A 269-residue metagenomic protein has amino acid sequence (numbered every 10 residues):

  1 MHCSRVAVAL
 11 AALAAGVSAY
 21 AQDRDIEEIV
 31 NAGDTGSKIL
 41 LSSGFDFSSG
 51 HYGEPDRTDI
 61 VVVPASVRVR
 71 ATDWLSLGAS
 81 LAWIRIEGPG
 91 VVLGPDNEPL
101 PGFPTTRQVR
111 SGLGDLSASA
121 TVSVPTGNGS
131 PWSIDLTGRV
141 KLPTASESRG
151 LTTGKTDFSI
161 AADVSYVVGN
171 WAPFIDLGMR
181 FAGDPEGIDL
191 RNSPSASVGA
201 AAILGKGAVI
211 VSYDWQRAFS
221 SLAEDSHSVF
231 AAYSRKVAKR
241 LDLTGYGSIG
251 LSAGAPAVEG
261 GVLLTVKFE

Functional and structural regions predicted by a protein language model:
M1-G33: Cleavable N-terminal export/targeting peptides
A21-G169, P173-D184, S193-A232, R240-Y246 (+1 more regions): Transmembrane beta-barrel domains of Gram-negative outer membranes and organellar outer membranes
I188: Active-site cleft segment of glycoside hydrolase catalytic domains centered on the general acid/base Glu
